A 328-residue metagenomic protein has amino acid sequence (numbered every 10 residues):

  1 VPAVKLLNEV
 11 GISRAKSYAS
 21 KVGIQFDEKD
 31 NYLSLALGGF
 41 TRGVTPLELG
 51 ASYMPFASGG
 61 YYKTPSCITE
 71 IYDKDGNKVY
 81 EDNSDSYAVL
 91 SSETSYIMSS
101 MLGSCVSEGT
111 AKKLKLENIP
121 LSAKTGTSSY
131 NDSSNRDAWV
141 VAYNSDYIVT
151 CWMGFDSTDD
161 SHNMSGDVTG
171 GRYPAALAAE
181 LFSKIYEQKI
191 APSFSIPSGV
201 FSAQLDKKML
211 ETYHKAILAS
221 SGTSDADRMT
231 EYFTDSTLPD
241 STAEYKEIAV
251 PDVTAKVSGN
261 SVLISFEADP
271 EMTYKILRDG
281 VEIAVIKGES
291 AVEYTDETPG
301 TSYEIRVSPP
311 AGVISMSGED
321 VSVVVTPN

Functional and structural regions predicted by a protein language model:
V1-S58, G103-S104: Active-site-adjacent helix/loop patches that line small-molecule binding or acyl-intermediate pockets
G43-L210, H214-E231: A penicillin-recognizing enzyme superfamily signal
V262-P270: Conserved aromatic anchor
Y274-I276: Short beta-strand elements bearing conserved aromatic residues within extracellular beta-rich modules
I283-E289: Short beta-strand segments within Ig-like beta-sandwich modules, predominantly Fibronectin type-III
S290-Y294: Short strand-edge motifs at loop-to-beta-strand transitions and within beta-strands of extracellular beta-rich domains
D296-I314: Beta-strand-rich modules
G312-P327: Extracellular fibronectin type III
